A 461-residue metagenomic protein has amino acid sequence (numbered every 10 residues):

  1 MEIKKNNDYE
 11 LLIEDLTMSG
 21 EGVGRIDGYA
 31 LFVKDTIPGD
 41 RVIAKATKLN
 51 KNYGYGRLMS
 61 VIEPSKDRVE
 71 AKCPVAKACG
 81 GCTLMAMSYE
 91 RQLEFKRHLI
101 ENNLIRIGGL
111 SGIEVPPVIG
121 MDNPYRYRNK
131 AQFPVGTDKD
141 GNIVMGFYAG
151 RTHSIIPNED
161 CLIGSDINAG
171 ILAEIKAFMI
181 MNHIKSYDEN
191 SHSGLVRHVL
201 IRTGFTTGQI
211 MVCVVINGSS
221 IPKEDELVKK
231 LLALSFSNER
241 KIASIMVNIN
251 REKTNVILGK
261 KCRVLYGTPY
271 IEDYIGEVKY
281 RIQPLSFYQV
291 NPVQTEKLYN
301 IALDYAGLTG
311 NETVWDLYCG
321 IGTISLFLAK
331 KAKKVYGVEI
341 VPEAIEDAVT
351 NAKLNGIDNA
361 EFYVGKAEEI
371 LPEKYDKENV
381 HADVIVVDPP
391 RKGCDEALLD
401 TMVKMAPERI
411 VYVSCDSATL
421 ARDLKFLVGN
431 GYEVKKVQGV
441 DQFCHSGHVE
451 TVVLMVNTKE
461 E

Functional and structural regions predicted by a protein language model:
M1-V75, E361, E368-E369: Terminal RNA-binding accessory module
E2-N7, M18, P222-E461: Rossmann-like S-adenosyl-L-methionine
G22-D27, G146-A149, C213-V215, A348: Short, acidic/hydrophobic/Gly-rich beta-strand patch recurrent on exposed beta strands that often constitutes part
Y53, T207-M211, G447: Conserved loop-to-beta-strand segment in the C-terminal subdomain of adenylate-forming
M59-A71, K77-S186, T206, I221: Extended interfacial segments that mediate partner engagement and assembly in macromolecular machines
P116-P124, E189, H198, G439-Q442: Short, solvent-exposed loop/turn elements at beta->coil junctions and helix N-caps that rim active or binding pockets
S193-T206: Short edge beta-strands and adjacent turn/loop segments
I201, G208-N217, K279-Q283, V384: Short, aliphatic-rich beta-strand segments
